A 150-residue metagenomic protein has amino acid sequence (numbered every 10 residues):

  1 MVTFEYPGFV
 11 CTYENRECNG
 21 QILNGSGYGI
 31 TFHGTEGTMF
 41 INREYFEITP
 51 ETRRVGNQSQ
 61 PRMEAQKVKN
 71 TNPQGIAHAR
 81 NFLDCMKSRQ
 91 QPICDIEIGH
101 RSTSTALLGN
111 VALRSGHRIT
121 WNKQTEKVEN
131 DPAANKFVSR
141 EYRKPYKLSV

Functional and structural regions predicted by a protein language model:
M1-T49, R53-V150: Contiguous beta-strand/loop segments that form the cofactor/metal-binding neighborhood of enzyme cores
